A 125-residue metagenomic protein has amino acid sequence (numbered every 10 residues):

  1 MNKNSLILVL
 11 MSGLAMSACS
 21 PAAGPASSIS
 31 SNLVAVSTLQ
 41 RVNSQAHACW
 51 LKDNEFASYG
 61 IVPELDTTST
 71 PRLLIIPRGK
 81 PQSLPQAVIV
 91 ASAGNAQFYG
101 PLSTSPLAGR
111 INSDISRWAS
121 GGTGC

Functional and structural regions predicted by a protein language model:
M1-V9: Bacterial N-terminal signal peptides that target proteins for export
M11, P25-S27, T38-V42, R110 (+1 more regions): Secretory-pathway extracellular proteins and peptide precursors enriched for disulfide-bonded cysteines
G13-V34: Bacterial Sec signal peptide processing site at the extreme N-terminus
S28-V36, F98-S105: Second-shell loop/turn segments in exported
V36-I76: Post-signal-peptide N-terminal segment of Sec-exported extracytoplasmic proteins
S44, Y99-C125: C-terminal partner/receptor-binding element of secreted or periplasmic proteins
P81-S103: Intrinsically disordered, low-complexity regulatory segments enriched in Ser/Thr/Pro and charged residues
